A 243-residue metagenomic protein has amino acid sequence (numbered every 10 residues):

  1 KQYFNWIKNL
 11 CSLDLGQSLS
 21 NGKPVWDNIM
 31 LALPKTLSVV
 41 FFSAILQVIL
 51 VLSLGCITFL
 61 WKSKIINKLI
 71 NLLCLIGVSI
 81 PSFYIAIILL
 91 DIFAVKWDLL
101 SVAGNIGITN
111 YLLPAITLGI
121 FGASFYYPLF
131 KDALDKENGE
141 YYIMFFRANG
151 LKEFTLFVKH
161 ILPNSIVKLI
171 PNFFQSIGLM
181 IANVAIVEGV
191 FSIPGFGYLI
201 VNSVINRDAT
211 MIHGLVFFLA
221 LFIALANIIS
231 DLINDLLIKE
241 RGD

Functional and structural regions predicted by a protein language model:
K1-L52: An internal, D/E-rich "acidic patch" concept
L19, F42-L75, A86-D91, V184: Transmembrane-helix boundary motif in ABC transporter permease subunits
S43-L52, P114-F125, G197-I233: Hydrophobic alpha-helical transmembrane segments of polytopic membrane proteins
L46, I70-S124: Generic hydrophobic transmembrane alpha-helix motif, especially the helices
G107-R147: Membrane-cytosol interface at the C-terminal ends of specific transmembrane alpha-helices in multi-pass membrane
F146, L232-D243: Short cytosolic juxtamembrane segments of multi-pass membrane proteins
G150-L151: Glycine/proline-centered hinge or cleavage motifs at structural transition points of membrane proteins
F154-N183: Transmembrane alpha-helices
